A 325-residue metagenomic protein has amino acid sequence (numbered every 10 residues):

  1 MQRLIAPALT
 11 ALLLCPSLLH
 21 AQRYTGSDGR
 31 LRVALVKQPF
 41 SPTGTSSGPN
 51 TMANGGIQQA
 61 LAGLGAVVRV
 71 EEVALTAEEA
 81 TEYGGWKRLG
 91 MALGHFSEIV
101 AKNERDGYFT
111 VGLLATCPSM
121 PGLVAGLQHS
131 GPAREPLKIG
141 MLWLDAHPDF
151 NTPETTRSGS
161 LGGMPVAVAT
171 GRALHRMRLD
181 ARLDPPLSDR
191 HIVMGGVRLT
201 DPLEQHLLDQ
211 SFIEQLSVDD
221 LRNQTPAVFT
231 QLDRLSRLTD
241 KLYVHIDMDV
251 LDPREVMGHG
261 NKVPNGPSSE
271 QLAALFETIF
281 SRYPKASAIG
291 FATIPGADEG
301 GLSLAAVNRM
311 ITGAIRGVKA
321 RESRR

Functional and structural regions predicted by a protein language model:
M1-L4: Positively charged n-region of N-terminal signal peptides that target proteins for export
P7-S17: Bacterial N-terminal signal peptides
L19-A21: Boundary at the C-terminal end of the N-terminal hydrophobic targeting segment
R23-R325: Conserved alpha-helical scaffold segments that buttress catalytic/binding sites
